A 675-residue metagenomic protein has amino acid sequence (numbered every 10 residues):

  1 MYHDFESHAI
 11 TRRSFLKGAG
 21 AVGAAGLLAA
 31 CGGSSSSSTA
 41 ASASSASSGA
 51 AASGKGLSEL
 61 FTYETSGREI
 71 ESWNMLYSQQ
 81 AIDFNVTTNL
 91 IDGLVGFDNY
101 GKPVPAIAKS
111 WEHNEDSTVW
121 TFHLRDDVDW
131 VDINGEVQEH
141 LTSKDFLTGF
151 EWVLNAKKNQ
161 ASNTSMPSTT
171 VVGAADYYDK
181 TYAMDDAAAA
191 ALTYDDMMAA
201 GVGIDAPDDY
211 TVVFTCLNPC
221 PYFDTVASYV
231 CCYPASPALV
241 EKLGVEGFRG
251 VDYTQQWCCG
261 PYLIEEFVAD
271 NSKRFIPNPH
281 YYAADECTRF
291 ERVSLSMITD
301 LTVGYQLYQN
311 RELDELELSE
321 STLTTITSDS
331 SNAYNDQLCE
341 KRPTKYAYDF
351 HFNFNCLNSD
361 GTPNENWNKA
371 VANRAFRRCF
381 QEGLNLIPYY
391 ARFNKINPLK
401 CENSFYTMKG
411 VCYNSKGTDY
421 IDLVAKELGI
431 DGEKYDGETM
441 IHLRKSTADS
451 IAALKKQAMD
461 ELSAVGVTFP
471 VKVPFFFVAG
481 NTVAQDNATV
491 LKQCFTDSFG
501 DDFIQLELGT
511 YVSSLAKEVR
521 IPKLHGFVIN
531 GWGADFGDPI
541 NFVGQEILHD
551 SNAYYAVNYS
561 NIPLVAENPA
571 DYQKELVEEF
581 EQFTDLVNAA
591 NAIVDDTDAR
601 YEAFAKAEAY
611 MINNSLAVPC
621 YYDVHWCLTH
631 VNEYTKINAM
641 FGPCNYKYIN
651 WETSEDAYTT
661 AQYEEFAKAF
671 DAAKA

Functional and structural regions predicted by a protein language model:
M1-I10, G18-A30: N-terminal secretory signal peptides
A21, L28, C379-A425, A479 (+2 more regions): Detector for C-terminal structural segments
C31-G33, S321-S450, K574-F580, N614-V631: Local pocket/hinge segments that shape ligand/substrate recognition
G32-S42: Bacterial lipoprotein signal-peptidase II cleavage site
T62-E115, W257-C258: N-terminal lobe/hinge region of extracytoplasmic solute-binding protein
K109-A174, V213, G304-L307, N366-A372 (+1 more regions): Aromatic- and charge-enriched surface segment that lines or borders ligand/interaction sites
A187-L192, M198-G201, P207-Y210, T215-S294 (+2 more regions): Gly/Pro-rich hinge or "lid" segments in bacterial periplasmic/extracellular proteins
A269, N397-P398, G432-A534, E579 (+1 more regions): Ligand/substrate-recognition segments at binding pockets and active sites
